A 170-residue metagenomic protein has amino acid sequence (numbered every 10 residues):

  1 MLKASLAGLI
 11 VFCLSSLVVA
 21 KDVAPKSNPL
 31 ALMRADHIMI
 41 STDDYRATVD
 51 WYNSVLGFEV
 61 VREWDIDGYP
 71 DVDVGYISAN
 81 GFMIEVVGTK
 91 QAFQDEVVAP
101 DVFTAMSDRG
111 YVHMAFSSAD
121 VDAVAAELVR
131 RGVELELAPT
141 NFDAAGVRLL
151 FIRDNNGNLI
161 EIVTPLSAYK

Functional and structural regions predicted by a protein language model:
S5-S16: Bacterial N-terminal signal peptides
K21-R34, E59-A115, A125-R153, L166-K170: Vicinal oxygen chelate
M39, A115-F116: Active-site scaffold segments
M39-T42, L56, G132: Sec/Tat-exported extracytoplasmic proteins
T48-N53, L128, G157: Conserved active-site tyrosine of GNAT-family acetyltransferases
I162: Short glycine-/small-residue motifs
